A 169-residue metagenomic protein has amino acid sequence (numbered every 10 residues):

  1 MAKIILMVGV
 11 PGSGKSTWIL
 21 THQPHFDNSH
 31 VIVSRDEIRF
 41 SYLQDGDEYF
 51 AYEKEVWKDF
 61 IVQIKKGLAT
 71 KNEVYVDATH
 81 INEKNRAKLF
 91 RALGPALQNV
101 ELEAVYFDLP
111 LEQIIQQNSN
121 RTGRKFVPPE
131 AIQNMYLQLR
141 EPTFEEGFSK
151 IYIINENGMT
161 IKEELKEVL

Functional and structural regions predicted by a protein language model:
A2-L6, V31, E73-Y75: Residue-level preference for the first positions of well-ordered beta-strands
A2-V8, S13-S16, T21, H25-D27 (+2 more regions): Conserved GTP-binding G-domain of TRAFAC-class P-loop NTPases and closely related GTPase folds
S16-N72: Conserved substrate/cofactor phosphate-moiety recognition/catalytic segment in nucleotide-dependent phosphotransferases
H30-I32, L102-A104, K150-I153: Conserved beta-strand scaffold positions in the cores of enzyme catalytic domains, especially in NTP/NDP-utilizing
D36, E103-L111: A short, structured active-site edge motif that brings together acidic residues
I38-F40, I81, E112: Active-site loop signature of alpha/beta-hydrolase-fold enzymes
E48-Y52, A78, R124-V127: Pocket-edge positions in alpha/beta enzyme catalytic cores
Y52-Y106: Glycine-rich phosphate-binding loop used to anchor ATP phosphates in small-molecule kinases, encompassing both
